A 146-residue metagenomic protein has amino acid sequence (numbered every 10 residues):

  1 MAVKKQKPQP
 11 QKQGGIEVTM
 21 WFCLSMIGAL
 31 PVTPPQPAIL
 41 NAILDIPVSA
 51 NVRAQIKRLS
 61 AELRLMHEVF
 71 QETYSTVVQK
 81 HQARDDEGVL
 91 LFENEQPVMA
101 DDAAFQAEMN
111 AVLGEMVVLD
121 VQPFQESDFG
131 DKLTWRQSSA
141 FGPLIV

Functional and structural regions predicted by a protein language model:
M1, R53-A54, K132: General helical secondary-structure elements
M1-K12: Short Lys/Arg-rich cationic patches that frequently serve as NLS/NoLS or arginine-rich RNA/DNA-binding motifs
Q6-P8, D45, E95, V121: Selective for proline/serine-rich intrinsically disordered segments in cytosolic/nuclear regulatory regions
I16-V78: N-terminal interaction modules that seed assembly of large macromolecular complexes
H67-V146: Low-complexity intrinsically disordered segments
